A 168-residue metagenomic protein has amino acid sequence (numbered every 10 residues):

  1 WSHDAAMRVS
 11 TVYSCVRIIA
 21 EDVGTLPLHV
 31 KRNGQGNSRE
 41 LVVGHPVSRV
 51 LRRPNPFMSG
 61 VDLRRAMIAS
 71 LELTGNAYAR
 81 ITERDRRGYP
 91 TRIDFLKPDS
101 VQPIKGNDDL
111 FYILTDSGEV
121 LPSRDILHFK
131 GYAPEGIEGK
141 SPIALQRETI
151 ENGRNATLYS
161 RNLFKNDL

Functional and structural regions predicted by a protein language model:
W1-L168: Structured, contiguous alpha/beta core segments that scaffold functional sites
